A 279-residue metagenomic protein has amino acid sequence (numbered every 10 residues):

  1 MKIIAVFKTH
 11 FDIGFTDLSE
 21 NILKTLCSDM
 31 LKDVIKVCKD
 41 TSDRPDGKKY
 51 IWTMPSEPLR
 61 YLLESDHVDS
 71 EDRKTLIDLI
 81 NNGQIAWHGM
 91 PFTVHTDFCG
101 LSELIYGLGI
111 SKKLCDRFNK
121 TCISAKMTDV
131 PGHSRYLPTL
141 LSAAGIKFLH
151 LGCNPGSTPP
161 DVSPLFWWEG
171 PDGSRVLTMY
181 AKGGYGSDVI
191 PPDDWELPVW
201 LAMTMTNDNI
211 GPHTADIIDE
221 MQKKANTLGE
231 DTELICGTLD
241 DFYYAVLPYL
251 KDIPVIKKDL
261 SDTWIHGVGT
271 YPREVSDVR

Functional and structural regions predicted by a protein language model:
M1-R279: Catalytic-domain carbohydrate-binding cleft regions of carbohydrate-active enzymes
